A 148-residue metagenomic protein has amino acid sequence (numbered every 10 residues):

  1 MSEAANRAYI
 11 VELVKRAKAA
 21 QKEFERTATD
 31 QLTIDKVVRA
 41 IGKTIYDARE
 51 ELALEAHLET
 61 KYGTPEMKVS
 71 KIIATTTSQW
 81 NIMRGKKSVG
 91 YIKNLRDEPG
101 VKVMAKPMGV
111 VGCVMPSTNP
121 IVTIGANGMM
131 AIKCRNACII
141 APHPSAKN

Functional and structural regions predicted by a protein language model:
M1-V101, M130: N-terminal Rossmann-like NAD(P)+-binding subdomain of aldehyde/semialdehyde dehydrogenases
G85-N148: Conserved small-residue-rich beta-alpha loop and adjacent elements that most often cradle the phosphate/pyrophosphate
